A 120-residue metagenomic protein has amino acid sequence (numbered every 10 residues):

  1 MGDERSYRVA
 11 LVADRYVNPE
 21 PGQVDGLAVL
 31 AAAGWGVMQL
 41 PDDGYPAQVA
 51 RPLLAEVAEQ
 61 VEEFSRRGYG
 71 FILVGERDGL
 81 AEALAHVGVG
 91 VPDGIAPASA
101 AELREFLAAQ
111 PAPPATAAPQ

Functional and structural regions predicted by a protein language model:
S6-V9: Extreme N-terminal starter segment of soluble prokaryotic enzymes
V12-Y16, V74-D78: Structural motif
Y16, D25-V29, V37: Terminal alpha-helical anchor/extension segments at protein ends
G22-L30, L80-V91: Short, aromatic/basic amphipathic alpha-helical patches
G36-P46: A short beta-strand-loop structural module common to alpha/beta enzyme folds
P52-S65: A short, acidic, amphipathic alpha-helical segment used as a generic capping/interface helix at domain edges
G70-I72: Periplasmic-binding protein-like
D78, A85-A117: Ser/Thr/Gly-rich flexible loops in soluble cytosolic domains mediating phosphotransfer, phosphorylation
